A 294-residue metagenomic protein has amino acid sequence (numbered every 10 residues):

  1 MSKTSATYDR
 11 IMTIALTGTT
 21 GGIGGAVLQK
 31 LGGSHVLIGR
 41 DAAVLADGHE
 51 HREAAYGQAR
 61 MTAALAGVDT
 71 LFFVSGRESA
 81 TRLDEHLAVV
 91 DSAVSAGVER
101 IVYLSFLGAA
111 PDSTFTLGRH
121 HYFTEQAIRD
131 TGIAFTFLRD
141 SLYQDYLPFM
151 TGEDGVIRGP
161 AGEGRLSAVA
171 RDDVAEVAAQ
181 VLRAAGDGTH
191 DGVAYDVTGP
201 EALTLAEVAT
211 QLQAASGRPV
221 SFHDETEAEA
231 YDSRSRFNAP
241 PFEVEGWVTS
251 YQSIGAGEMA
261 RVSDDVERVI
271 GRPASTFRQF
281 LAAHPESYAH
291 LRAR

Functional and structural regions predicted by a protein language model:
S2-R40, A66-V68, R77-D84, S92-R100 (+5 more regions): Oxidoreductase cofactor-interface core, primarily capturing Rossmann-like NAD(P)-dependent enzymes
K3-Y8, A228-R294: A hydrophobic C-terminal alpha-helical subdomain
T17, V74, G271: Residues lining the SAM
S34-H35, A46-Y56, V156-I157: Active-site regions of enzymes building and remodeling cell-envelope glycoconjugates
D41, Y56-R60, A170: Acidic/polar helix N-cap motif
E50-D69: Conserved Rossmann-fold cofactor-binding substructure of NAD(P)-dependent oxidoreductases
A54, T70-V74, Y103: Redox-cofactor binding/interface segments in oxidoreductases and associated redox assembly factors
G57-M61, V174, E229: Short acidic active-site motifs
